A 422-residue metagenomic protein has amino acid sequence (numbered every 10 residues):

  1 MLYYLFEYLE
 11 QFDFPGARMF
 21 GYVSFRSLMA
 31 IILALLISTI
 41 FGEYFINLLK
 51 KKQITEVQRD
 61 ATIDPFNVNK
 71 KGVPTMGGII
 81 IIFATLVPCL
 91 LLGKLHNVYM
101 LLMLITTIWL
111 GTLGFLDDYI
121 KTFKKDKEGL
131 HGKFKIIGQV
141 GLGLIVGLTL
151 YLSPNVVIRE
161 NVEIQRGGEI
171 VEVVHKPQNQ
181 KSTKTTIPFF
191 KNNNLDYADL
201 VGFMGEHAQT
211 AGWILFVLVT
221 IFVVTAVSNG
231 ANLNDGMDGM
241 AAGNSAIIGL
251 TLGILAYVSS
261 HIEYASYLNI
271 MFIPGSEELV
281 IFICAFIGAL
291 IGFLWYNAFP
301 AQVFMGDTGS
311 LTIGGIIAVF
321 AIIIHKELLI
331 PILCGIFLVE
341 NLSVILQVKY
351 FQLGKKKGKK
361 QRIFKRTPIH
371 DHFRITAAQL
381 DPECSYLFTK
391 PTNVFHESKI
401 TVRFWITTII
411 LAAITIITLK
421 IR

Functional and structural regions predicted by a protein language model:
L2-Y44, F83-T112, L144-T185, K191 (+1 more regions): Alpha-helical transmembrane segments
E43-A61: Membrane-interface helix-loop junction between the first two transmembrane segments
R59-V73, K127-G138: Juxtamembrane helix-capping/reentrant segments at transmembrane boundaries
A61-K70, K125, V201-Q209, S266-P274 (+1 more regions): Short juxtamembrane and helix-loop transition motifs at transmembrane-helix boundaries in membrane proteins
H96-L104, F123-G138: Membrane-interfacial loop-to-helix junctions in multi-pass inner-membrane proteins
S182-A208: P-loop potassium selectivity filter motif centered on the GYG triad
